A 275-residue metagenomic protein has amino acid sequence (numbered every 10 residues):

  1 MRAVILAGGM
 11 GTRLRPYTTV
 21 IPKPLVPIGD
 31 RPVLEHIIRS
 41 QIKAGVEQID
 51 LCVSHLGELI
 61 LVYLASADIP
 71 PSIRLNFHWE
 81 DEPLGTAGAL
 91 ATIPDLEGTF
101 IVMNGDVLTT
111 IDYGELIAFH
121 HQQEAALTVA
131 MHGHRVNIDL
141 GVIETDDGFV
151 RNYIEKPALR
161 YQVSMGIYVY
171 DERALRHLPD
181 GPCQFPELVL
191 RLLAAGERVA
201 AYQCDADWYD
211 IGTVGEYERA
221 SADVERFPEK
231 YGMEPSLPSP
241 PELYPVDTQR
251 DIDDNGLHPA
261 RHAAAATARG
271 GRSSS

Functional and structural regions predicted by a protein language model:
M1-T19, A264: N-terminal nucleotide-binding beta1-loop-alpha1 segment
R2-I5, P27, R31-N104, T110 (+3 more regions): Conserved N-terminal catalytic core of the sugar/cofactor nucleotidyltransferase
M10, I21, L56, V107 (+2 more regions): A generic "binding-loop/recognition-motif" signal
L14, I60-L64, A220: Hydrophobic packing residues within well-ordered alpha-helices of enzyme cores
L25, V142-T145, A201: A structural signal for short hydrophobic beta-strand segments in well-ordered beta-sheet cores
V46, E97, E124-A125, G196-E197: Short, high-confidence coil segments that cap the C-terminus of an alpha-helix and link into the following beta-strand
I101, L108, G114-H121, H134-N137 (+2 more regions): Catalytic-core segments of class I nucleotidyltransferases/pyrophosphorylases that form NMP-activated intermediates
Q123-H132: A short, conserved acidic/glycine-rich loop-to-beta-strand motif that forms the donor nucleotide-sugar/metal
